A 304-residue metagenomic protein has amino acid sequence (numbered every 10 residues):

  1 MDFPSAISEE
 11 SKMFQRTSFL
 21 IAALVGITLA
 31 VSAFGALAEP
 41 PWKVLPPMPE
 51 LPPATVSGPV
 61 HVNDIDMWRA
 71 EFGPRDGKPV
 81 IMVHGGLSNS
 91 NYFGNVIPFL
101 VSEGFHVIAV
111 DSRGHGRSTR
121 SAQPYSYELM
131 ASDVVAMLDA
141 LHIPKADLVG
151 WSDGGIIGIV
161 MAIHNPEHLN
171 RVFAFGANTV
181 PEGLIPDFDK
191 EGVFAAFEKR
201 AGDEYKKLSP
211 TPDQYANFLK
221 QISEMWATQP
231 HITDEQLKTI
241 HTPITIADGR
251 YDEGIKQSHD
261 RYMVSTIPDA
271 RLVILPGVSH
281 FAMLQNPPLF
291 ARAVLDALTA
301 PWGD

Functional and structural regions predicted by a protein language model:
W68-R117: Conserved HGGG/HGGXW glycine-rich cap/lid loop of the alpha/beta-hydrolase fold
S102, A109-V149: Active-site loop/oxyanion-hole signature of alpha/beta-hydrolase fold enzymes
P144-G183: Conserved hydrolase catalytic core segment
K220-Q236: Active-site nucleophile elbow and catalytic-triad environment of alpha/beta-hydrolase enzymes
I240, I246-D248: Short beta-strand/loop motif that positions the catalytic acidic residue of the alpha/beta-hydrolase fold
T242, K256-S265: Short alpha-helix in the alpha/beta-hydrolase fold that links the catalytic acid
Y251-I255, H280: Acidic catalytic loop of the alpha/beta-hydrolase fold
P276-D304: Catalytic active-site module of serine/aspartate enzymes centered on a nucleophile-bearing elbow/loop
